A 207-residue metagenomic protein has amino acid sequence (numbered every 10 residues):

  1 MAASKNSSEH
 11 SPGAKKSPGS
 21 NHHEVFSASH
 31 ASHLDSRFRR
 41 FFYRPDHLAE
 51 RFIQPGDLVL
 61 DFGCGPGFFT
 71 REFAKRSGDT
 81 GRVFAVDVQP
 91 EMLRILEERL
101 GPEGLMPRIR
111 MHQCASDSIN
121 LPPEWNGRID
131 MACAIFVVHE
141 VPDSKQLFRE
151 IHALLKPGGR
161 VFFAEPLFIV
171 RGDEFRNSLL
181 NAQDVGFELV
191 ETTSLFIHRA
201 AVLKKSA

Functional and structural regions predicted by a protein language model:
H23-F42: Class I SAM-dependent methyltransferase Rossmann-like catalytic core, especially the SAM/SAH-binding loop
R39-D57: Conserved alpha-helix/loop element of class I SAM-dependent methyltransferases that forms part of the SAM/SAH-binding
L60, P66, R71-I119: Class I SAM-dependent methyltransferase SAM/SAH-binding core
D117-A132: A short acidic, Gly/Pro-enriched loop at the edge of an enzyme's catalytic core that lines a small-molecule cofactor
I129-P142: A short SAM/SAH-binding and catalytic strip from SAM-dependent methyltransferases
K145-P157: A short glycine-rich, Lys/Arg-flanked "PGG" loop and its adjoining helix->strand segment in the class I
G158-E165: Conserved beta-strand signature within the Rossmann-like core of class I S-adenosyl-L-methionine
S194-A207: Core SAM-dependent methyltransferase catalytic element
